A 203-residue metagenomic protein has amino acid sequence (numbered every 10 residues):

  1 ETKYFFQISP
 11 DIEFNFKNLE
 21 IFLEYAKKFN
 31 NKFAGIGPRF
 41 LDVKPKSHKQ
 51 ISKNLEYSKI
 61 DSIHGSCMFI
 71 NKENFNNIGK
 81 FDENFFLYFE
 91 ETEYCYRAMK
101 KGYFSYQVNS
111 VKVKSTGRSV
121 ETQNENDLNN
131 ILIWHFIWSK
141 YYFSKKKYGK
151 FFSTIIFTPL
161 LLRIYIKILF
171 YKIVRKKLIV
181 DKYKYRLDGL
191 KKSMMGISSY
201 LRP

Functional and structural regions predicted by a protein language model:
E1-K3, N31, K80: Active-site acidic short loop of glycosyltransferases
T2-E13: Short beta-strand-to-loop acidic/aromatic patch adjacent to the donor-nucleotide binding site
Q7, G35-L41, V108-N109, T116: Short glycine/serine/threonine-enriched helix-capping/active-site loop that flanks the nucleotide-sugar donor pocket
E13-H48: Conserved donor NDP-sugar-binding/catalytic core segment of glycosyltransferases
K53-I70, T92: A recurrent flexible, glycine/aromatic-enriched loop bordering the glycosyltransferase active site that acts as
M68-I70, N74-G79, N84-V111: A short, conserved alpha-helix in the catalytic core of glycosyltransferases
Q107-D127, K140: Active-site donor/metal-binding and catalytic loop motifs of nucleotide-sugar-dependent glycosylation enzymes
I131-S139, K150-P203: Non-catalytic, C-terminal membrane-associated alpha-helical segments of glycosyltransferases
